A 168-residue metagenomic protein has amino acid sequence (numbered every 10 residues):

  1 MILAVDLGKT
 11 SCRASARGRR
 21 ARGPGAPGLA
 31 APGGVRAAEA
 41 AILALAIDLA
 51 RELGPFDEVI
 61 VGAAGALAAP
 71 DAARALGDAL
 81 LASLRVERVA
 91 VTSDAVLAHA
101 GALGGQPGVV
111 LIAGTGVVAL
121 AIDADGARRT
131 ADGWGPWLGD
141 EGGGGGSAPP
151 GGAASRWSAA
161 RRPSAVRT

Functional and structural regions predicted by a protein language model:
M1-A40, G54-P55, A127-R129, G133-W134: Short glycine-rich, Thr/Ser-proximal phosphate-binding strand/loop in the N-terminal lobe of ATP-dependent enzymes
I2-D6, F56-I60, A90, G108-I112 (+1 more regions): Short glycine-aspartate micro-motif
C12-G18, A100, V110-L111, V117-I122: Short beta-strand scaffold segments in enzyme catalytic cores
P27-G28, D48-V91, A100-G104: Short beta-strand-loop/turn "lid" adjacent to the catalytic site in phosphate-handling enzymes
R74, V117-A131: Acidic-glycine-rich active-site phosphate/pyrophosphate-binding loop
R85-E87, G104-G108, T115, D125-G126: Short coil/turn connectors at secondary-structure junctions
R88-S93, L111-A113, T130-A131: General beta-strand structural signal in soluble alpha/beta enzymes
A127-T168: Glycine-rich phosphate-binding loop plus the immediately following alpha-helix
